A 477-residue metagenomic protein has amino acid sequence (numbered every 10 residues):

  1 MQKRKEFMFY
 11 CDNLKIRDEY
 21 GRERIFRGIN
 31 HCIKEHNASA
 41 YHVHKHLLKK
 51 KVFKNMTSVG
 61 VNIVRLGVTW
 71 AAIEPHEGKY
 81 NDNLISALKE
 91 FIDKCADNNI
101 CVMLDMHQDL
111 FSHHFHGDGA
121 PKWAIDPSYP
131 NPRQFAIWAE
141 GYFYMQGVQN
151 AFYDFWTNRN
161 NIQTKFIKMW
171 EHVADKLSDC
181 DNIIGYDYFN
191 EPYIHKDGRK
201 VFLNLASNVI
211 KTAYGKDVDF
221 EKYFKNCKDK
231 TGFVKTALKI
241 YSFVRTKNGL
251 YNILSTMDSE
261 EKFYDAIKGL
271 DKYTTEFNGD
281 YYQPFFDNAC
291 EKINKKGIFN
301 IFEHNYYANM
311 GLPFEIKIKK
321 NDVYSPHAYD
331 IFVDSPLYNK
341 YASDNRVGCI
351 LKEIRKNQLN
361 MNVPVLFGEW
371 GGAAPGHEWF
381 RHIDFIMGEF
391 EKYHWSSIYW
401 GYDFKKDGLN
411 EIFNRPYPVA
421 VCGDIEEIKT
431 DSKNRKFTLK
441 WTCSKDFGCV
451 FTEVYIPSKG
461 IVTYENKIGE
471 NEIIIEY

Functional and structural regions predicted by a protein language model:
R4-C11, K15-F299, H304-G311: Active-site mouth of glycoside hydrolases
H44, E90-D97, N160-T164, N288 (+7 more regions): Preference for well-ordered, secondary-structure-rich cores of eukaryotic proteins
F53-G60, L177-S178, F314-N321, R355-N362 (+1 more regions): Acidic (Asp/Glu)-rich catalytic clusters
F189-K200, Y307-P313, P375-F390, W395: C-terminal/domain-terminus segments
N252-D271, F314-S343: Aromatic- and acid-rich polysaccharide-binding/catalytic face of secreted or lumenal carbohydrate-active enzymes
V323-Y329, V333-L337, A342-P416: Substrate-binding cleft of secreted/luminal carbohydrate-active enzymes
R381-G460: Extended, alpha-helix-rich binding/interface surfaces that flank or overlap catalytic cores and mediate recognition
G460-I468: Change to "...patches in solvent-exposed regions of secreted, membrane-anchored, or virion-exposed structural
